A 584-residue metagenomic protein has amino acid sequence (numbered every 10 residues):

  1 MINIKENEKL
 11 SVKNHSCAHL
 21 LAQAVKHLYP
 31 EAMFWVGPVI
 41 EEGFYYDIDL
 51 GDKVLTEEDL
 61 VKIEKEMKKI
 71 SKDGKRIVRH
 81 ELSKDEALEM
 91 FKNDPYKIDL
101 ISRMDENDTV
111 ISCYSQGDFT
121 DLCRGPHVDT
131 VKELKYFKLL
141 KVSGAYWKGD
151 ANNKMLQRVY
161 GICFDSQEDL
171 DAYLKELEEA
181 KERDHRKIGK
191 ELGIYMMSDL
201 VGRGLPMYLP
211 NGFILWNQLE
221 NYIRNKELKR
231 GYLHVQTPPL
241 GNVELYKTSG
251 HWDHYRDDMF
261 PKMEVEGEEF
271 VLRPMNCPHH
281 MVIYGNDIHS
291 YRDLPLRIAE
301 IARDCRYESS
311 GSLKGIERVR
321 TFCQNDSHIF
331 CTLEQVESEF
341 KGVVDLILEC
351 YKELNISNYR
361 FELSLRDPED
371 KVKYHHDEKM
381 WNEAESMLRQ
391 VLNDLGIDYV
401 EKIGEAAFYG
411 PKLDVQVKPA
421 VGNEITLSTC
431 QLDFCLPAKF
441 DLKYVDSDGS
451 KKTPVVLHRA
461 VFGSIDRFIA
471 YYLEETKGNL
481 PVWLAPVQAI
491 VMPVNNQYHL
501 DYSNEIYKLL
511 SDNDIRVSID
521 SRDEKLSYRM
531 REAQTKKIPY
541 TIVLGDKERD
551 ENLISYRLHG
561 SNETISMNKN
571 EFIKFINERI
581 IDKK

Functional and structural regions predicted by a protein language model:
M1-W35, V39-E41, D47-K584: NTP/phosphate- and nucleic-acid-binding module
